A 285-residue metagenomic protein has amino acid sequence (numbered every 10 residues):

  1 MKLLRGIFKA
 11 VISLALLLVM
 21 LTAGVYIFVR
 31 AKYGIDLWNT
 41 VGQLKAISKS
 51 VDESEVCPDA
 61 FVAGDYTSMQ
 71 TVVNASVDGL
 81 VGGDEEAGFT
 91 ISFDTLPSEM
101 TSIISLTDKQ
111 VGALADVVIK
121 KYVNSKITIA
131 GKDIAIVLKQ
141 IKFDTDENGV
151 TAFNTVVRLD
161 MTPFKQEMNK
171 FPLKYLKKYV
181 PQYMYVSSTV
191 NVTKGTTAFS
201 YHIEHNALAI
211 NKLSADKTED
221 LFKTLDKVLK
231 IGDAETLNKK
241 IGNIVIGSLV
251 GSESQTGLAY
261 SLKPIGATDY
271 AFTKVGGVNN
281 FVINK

Functional and structural regions predicted by a protein language model:
K2-K285: Extracellular/lumenal and peripheral-membrane lipid-interaction modules
